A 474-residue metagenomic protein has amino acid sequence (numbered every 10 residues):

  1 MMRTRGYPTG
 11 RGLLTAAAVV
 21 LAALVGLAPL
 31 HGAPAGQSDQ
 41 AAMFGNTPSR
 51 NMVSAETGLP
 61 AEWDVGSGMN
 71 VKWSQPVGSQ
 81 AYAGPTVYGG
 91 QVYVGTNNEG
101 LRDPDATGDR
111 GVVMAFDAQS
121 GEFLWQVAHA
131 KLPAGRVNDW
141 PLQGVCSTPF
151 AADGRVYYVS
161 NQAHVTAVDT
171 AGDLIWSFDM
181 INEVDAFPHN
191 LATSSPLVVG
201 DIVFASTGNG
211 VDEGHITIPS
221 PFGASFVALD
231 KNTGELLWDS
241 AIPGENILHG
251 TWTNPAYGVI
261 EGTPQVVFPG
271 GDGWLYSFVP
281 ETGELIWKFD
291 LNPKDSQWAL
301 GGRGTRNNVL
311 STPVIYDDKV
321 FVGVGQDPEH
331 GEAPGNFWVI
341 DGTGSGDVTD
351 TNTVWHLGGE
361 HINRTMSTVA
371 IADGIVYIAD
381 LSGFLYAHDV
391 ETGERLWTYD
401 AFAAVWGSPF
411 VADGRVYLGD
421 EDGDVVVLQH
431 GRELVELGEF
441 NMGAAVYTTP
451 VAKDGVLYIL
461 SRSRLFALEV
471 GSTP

Functional and structural regions predicted by a protein language model:
M1-R11: N-terminal secretory signal peptides that target proteins for export/translocation
P8, L21, G214-I216: Intrinsically disordered, low-complexity Ser/Thr/Pro-rich tracts
L13-L14, G32: N-terminal export leaders
T15-A28: Bacterial N-terminal signal peptides
H31-P474: Noncatalytic, solvent-exposed loop/strand surfaces of beta-propeller-type extracellular/periplasmic domains
